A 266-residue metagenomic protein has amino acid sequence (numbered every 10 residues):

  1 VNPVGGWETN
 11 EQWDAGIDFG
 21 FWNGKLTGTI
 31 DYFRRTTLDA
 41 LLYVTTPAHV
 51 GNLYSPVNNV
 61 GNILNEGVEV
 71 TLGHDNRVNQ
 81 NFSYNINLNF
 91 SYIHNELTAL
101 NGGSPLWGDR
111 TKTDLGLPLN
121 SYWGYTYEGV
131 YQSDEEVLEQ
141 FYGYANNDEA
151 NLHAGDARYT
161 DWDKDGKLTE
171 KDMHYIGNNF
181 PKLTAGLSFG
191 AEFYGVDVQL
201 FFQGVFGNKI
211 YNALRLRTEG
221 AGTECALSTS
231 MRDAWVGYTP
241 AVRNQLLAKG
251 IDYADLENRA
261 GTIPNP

Functional and structural regions predicted by a protein language model:
V1-T126: Extracellular/periplasmic, surface-exposed regions of secreted and cell-surface proteins
N10-Q12, L53-P56, E170-M173, K182 (+1 more regions): Glycine- and acidic
F19, D31-R34, D172, L200-F206: Active-site proximal loops enriched in glycine and acidic residues that flank catalytic Cys/His/Asp and coordinate
F21, P47, P181, G261-P266: Proline-rich low-complexity regions
D75-N179, I210, R215-N265: Conserved small-residue
N178-A213: Glycine-rich, aromatic-lined ligand/substrate-binding cores of catalytic and carbohydrate-binding domains
